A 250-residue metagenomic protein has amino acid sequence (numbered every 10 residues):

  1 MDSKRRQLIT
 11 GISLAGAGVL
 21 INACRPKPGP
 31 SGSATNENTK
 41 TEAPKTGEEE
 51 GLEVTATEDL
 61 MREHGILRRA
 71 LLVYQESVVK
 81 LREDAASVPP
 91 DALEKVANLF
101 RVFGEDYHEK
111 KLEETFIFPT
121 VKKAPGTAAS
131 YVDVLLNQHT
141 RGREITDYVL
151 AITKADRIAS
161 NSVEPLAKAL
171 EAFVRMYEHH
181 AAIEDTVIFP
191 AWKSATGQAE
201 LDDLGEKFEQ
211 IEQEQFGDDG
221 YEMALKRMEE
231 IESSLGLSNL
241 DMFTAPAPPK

Functional and structural regions predicted by a protein language model:
M1-K250: Small-residue-biased structural context
